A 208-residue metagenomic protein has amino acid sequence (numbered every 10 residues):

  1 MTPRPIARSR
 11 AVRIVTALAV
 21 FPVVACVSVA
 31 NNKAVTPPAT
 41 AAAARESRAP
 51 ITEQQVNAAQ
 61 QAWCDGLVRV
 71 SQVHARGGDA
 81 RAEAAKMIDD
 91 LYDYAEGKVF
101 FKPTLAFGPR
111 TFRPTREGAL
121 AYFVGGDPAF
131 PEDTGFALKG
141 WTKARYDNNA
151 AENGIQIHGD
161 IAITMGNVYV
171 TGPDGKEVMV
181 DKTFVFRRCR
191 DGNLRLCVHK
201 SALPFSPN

Functional and structural regions predicted by a protein language model:
M1-S9: N-terminal secretory signal peptides that target proteins for export/translocation
V12-A17: Sec-dependent signal peptide recognition, specifically the positively charged N-region followed immediately by
N31-D93: Short, low-complexity N-terminal intrinsically disordered segments enriched in polar/charged residues
Q54-N57, R76-I157: A solvent-exposed, acidic/Ser-Thr-rich amphipathic alpha-helical stretch
L67, V168-V170, K200: Short beta-strand segments enriched in hydrophobic/aromatic residues within well-folded beta-rich domains
I157-M165, D174-N208: Short beta-strand edge/turn micro-motifs at domain boundaries
